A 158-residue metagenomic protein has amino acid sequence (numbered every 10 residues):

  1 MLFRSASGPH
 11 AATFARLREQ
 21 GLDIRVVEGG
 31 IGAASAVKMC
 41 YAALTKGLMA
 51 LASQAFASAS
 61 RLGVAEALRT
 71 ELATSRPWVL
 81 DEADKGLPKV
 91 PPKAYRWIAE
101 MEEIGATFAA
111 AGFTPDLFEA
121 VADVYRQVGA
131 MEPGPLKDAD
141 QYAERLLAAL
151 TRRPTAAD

Functional and structural regions predicted by a protein language model:
M1-L2: Short, small-residue-biased leader/transition segments that mark boundaries at the very start of proteins
S7-H10: Short loop segments at secondary-structure junctions
A12-G32, P77-W78: Acidic-glycine-rich active-site phosphate/pyrophosphate-binding loop
L22-I31, E102-D116, T151-A157: Electropositive, surface-exposed helix/loop patches at the edges of structured domains that serve as adaptable
V37-A139: Helical "substrate-binding/catalytic lid" subdomain of Rossmann-like NAD(P)-dependent dehydrogenases/reductases
K137-D158: Short, basic/aromatic-enriched C-terminal tail that caps enzymatic domains
